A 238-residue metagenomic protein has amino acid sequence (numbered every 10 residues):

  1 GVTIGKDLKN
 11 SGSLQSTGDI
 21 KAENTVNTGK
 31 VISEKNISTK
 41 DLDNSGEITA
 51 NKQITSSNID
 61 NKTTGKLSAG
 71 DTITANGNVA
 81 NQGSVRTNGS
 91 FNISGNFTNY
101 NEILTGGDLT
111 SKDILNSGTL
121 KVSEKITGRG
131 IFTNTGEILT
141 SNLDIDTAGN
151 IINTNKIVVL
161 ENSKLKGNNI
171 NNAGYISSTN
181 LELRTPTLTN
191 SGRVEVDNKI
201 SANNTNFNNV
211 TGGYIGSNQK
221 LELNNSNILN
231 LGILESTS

Functional and structural regions predicted by a protein language model:
G1-S238: Extended beta-solenoid/beta-helix repeat architectures
